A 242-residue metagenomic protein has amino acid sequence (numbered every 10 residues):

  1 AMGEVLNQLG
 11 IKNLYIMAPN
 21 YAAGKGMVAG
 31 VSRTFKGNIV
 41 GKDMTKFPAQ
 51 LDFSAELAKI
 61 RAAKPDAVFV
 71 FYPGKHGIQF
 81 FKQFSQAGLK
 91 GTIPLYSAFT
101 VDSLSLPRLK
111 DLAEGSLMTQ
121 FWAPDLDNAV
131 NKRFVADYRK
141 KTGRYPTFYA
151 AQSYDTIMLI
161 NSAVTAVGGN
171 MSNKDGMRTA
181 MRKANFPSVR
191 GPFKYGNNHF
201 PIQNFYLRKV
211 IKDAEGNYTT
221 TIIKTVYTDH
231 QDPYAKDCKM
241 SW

Functional and structural regions predicted by a protein language model:
A1-A87, W122-R133: Extracellular/periplasmic Venus flytrap/periplasmic-binding protein
Q8, R61-A63, G88-G91, L109-L112 (+2 more regions): Extracellular/periplasmic catalytic domains that process cell-envelope and extracellular macromolecules
G30-T34, Q83-A87, R108-L112, K141 (+2 more regions): Alpha-helical structural signal in soluble globular domains
P48, K90-K110, R178-K183: Venus flytrap/periplasmic-binding-protein-like
G74, Q79, P124-K183: Extracellular/periplasmic ligand-binding modules, especially the Venus flytrap/periplasmic-binding
D111-F121: Rossmann-fold dehydrogenase core element
R182-W242: Solvent-exposed, acidic/polar segments of extracytosolic/periplasmic ligand-binding ectodomains
